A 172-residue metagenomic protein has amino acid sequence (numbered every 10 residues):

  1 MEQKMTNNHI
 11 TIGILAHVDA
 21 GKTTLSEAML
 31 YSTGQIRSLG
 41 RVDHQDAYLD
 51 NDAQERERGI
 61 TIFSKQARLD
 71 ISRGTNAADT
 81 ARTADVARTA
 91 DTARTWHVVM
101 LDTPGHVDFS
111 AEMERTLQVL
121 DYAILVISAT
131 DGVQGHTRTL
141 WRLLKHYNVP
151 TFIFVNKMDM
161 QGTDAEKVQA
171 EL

Functional and structural regions predicted by a protein language model:
E2-D79, D91-I127, D131-V133, L140 (+2 more regions): P-loop NTPase switch module centered on the Walker A-proximal segment
A81-V86: Intrinsically disordered, low-complexity tandem-repeat regions enriched in Proline and Serine
V99, Y122-V126, Y147-M158: Conserved beta-strand/loop subsegment of P-loop NTPase cores
K157-L172: GTPase G-domain guanine-specificity segment
